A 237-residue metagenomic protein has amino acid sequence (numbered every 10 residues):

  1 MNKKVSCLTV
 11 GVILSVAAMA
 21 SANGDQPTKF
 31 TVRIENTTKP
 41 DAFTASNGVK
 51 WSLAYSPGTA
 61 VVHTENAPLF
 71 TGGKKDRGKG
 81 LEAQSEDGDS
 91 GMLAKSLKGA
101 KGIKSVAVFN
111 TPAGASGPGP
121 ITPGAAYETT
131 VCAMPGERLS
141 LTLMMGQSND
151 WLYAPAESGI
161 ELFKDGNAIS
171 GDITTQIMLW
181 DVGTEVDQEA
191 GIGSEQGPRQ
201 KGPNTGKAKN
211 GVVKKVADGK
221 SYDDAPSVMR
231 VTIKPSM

Functional and structural regions predicted by a protein language model:
M1-S21: Gram-negative bacterial Sec-dependent N-terminal signal peptides
N2, T44, K50, T174-I177 (+1 more regions): Poly-acidic low-complexity segments
K4-S6, T31, S236: Residue-level detector of intrinsically disordered/flexible regions characterized by low predicted structural confidence
C7, I13, G80, M92 (+2 more regions): Acidic/proline-rich low-complexity IDRs
A22-G24, M237: Glycine- and aromatic-enriched low-complexity segments, predominantly in secreted/extracellular proteins and matrices
D25-K29, T37-E157, E161-L162: Structured domain cores in non-transmembrane regions
G114, P118-M237: Mature, soluble, non-transmembrane domains
